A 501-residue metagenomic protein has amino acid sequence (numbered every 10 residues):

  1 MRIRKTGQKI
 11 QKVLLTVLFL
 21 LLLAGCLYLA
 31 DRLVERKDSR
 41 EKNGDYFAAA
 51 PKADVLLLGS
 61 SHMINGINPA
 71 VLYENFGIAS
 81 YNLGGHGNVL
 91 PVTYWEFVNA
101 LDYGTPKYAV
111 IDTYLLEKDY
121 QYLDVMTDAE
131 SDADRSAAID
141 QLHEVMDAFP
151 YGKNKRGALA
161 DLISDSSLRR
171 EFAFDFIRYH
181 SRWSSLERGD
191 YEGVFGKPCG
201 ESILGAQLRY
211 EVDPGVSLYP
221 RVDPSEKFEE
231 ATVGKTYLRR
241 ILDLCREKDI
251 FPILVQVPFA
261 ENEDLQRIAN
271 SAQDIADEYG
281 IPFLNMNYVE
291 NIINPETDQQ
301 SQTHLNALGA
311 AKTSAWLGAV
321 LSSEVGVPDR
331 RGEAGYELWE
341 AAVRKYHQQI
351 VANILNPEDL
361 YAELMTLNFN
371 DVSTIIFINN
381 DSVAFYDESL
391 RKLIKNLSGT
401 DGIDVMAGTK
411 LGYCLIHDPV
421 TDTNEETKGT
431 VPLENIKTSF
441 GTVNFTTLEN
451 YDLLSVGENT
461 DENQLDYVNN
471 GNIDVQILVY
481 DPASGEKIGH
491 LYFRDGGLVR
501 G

Functional and structural regions predicted by a protein language model:
M1-I10: N-terminal Lys/Arg-rich, disordered targeting/topogenic segments
Q11-D31: Hydrophobic membrane-insertion alpha-helices, especially the h-region of bacterial N-terminal signal peptides
R32-A53: Alpha-helical transmembrane signal-anchor/signal-peptide segments
L58, H62-G152: Membrane-embedded segments
D128-K248, D329-I350: Secreted/periplasmic serine-hydrolase-like ester/acetyl group-modifying domain
R239-L265: Active-site segments of SGNH/GDSL-like serine hydrolases that catalyze O-acetyl group transfer/hydrolysis on lipids
Q266-A341: C-terminal regions of proteins
V351-T374, I378-G501: Short acidic-hydrophobic catalytic motif
